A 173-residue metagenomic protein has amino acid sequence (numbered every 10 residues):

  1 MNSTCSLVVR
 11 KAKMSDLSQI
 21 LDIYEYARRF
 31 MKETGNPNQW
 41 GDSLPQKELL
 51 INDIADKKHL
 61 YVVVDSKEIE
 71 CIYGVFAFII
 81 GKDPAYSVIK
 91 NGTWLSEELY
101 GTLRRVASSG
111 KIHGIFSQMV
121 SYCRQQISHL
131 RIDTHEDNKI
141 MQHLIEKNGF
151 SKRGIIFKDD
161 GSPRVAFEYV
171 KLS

Functional and structural regions predicted by a protein language model:
L7-D22: A short beta-loop-alpha structural element at the N-terminal edge of CoA-dependent acyl/N-acetyltransferase catalytic
R28-L49: Conserved GNAT-fold acetyl-CoA-binding loop/helix
E48-Y61, K82-P84: A short helix-loop-beta-strand connector motif used in the catalytic cores of GNAT acetyltransferases and, in some
K57-F76: Conserved beta-hairpin
A77-K111: Conserved acyl-donor/pantetheine-binding loop and adjacent beta-alpha core of acyl/acetyltransferases and related
S108-Q125, Q142-K147: Conserved acetyl-CoA-binding loop-helix of GNAT-fold acetyltransferases
Q125-D137: Conserved GNAT acetyl-CoA-binding A-motif
D137-G154, S162: Conserved active-site alpha-helix within GNAT-family acetyltransferase domains
